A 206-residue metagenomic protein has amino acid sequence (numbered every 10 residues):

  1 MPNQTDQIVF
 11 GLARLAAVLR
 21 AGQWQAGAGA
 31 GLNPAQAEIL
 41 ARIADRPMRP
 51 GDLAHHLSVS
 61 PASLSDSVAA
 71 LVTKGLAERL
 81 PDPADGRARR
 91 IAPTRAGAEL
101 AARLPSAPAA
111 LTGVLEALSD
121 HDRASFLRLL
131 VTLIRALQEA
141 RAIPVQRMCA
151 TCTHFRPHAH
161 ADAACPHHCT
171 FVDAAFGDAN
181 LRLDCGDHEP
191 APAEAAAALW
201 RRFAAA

Functional and structural regions predicted by a protein language model:
M1-A30: N-terminal leader segment of winged-helix/HTH proteins
Q23-S60: N-terminal helix-turn-helix DNA-binding core of bacterial DNA-binding proteins
P47-R89: Canonical helix-turn-helix DNA-binding module
V72-R123: Charged, amphipathic alpha-helical coiled-coil/dimerization segments
P81-P83, R156-H160: Short, low-complexity Ser/Thr-rich regulatory SLiMs
A88, P144-R147, A164, N180: Flanking scaffold residues of small Cys/His-coordinated metal-binding clusters
S106-T153: Terminal interaction helix/tail motif
H158-A206: Long, low-complexity, charge-rich intrinsically disordered regions
